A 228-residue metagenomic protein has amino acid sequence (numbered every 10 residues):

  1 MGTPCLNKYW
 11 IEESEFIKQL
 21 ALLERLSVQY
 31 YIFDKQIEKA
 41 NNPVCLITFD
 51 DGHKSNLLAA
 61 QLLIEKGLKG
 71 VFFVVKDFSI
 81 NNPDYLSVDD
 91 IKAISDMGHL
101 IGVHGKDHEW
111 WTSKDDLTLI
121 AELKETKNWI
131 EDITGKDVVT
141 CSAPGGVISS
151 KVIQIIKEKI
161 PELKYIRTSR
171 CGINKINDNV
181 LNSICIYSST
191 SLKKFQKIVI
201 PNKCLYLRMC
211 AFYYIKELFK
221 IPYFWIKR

Functional and structural regions predicted by a protein language model:
M1, H99, H104, H108 (+1 more regions): Histidine-centered active-site/metal-ligand motif
M1-C5, K66-F72, K106, K159: Catalytic domains that recognize anionic headgroups
M1-F49, H53-N56, D116, I120 (+3 more regions): C-terminal active-site subregion of NodB/CE4 polysaccharide deacetylases
L23, D50, L63, F72 (+3 more regions): Divalent metal-coordination and catalytic microenvironments
E24-R25, A59-L68, Y85-H104: Acidic (Asp/Glu)-rich catalytic clusters
K69-S79, P83-D84: Juxtamembrane helix-loop-helix connectors linking adjacent transmembrane helices in multi-pass membrane enzymes
V71-F73, G102, K164-R167: Structural detector of well-ordered beta-strand residues that form the stable sheet scaffold of enzyme domains
K76-I80, H108-D116: Surface-exposed cleft-lining segments at the edges of enzyme active sites
